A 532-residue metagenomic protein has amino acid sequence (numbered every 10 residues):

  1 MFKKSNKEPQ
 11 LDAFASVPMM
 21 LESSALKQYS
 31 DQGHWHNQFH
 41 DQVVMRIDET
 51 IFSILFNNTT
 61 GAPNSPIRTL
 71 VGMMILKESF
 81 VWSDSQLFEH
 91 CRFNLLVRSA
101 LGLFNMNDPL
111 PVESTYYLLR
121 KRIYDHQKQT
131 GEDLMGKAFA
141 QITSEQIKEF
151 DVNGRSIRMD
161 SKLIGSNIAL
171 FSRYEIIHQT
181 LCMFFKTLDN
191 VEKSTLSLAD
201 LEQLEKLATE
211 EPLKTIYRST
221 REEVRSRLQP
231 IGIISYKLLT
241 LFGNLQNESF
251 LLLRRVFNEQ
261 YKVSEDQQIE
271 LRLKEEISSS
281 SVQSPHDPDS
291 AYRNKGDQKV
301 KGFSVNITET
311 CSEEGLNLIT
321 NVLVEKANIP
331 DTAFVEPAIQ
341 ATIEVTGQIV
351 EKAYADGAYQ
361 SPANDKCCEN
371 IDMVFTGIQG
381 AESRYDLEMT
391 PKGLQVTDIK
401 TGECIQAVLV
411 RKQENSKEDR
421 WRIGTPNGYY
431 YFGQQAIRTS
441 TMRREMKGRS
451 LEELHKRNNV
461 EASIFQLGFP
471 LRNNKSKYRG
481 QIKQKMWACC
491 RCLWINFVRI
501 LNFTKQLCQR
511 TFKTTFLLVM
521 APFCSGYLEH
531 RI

Functional and structural regions predicted by a protein language model:
M1-Q32: N-terminal intrinsically disordered, low-complexity, charged/polar
Q32-G72: Basic, short loop/linker segments at the boundary and entry of helix-turn-helix/winged-helix-like folds
I51-N57, S99-M106: Short amphipathic helix-turn modules centered on a small-residue break
T60-N64, E78, Q484: Short, solvent-exposed segments of well-ordered alpha helices
V71-V81: Alpha-helical support elements that line or immediately flank enzyme active sites and cofactor-binding pockets
Q86, C91, N105, P109 (+1 more regions): Anion-binding and metal-coordination hotspots
L95-V97: General structural concept
